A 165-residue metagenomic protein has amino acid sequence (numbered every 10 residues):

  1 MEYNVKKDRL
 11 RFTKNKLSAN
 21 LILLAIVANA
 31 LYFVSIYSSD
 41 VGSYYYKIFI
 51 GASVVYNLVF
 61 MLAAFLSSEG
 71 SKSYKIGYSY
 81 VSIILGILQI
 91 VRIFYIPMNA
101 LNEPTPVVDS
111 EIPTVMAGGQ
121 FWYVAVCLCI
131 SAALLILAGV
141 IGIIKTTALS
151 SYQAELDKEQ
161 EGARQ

Functional and structural regions predicted by a protein language model:
M1-Y32, V140-S150, R164-Q165: Cytosolic juxtamembrane helix and N-cap/initiation of the first transmembrane helix
V5-K16, Y37-Y44, L66-G77, I112-Y123: Juxtamembrane loop-transmembrane helix junctions in multi-pass integral membrane proteins, especially the extracellular
K14-L21, L31-V59, V126: Transmembrane alpha-helix entry/boundary detector in multi-pass membrane proteins
S39-K47, R92-L128: Interfacial non-cytosolic loop connecting adjacent transmembrane helices
N57-E69, A138-G142: Alpha-helical transmembrane segments in multipass membrane proteins, preferentially the mid-helix core
L62-A100: Loop-to-transmembrane helix junctions at the membrane interface
S73-I87, L149-Q165: Cytoplasmic juxtamembrane regions at transmembrane-helix boundaries
V124-Q153: Membrane-water interface at the C-terminal end of transmembrane alpha helices
